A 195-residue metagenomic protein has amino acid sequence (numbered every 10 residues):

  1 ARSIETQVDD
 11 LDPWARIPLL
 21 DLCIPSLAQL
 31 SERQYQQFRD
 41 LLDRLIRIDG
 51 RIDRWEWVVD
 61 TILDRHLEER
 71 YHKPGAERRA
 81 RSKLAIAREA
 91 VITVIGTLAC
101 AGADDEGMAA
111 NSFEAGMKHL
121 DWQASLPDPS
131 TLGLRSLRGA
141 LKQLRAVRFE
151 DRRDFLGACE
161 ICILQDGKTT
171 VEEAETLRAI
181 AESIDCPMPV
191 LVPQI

Functional and structural regions predicted by a protein language model:
A1-R47, W55-I195: Small-residue-enriched hydrophobic alpha-helices in membranes
